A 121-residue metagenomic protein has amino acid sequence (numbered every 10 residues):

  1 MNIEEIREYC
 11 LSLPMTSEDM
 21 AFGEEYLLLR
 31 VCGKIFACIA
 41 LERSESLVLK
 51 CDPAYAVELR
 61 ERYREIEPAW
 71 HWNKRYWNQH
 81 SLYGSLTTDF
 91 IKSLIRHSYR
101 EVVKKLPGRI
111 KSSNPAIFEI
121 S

Functional and structural regions predicted by a protein language model:
M1-S121: Charge-dense, helix-prone N-terminal extensions
